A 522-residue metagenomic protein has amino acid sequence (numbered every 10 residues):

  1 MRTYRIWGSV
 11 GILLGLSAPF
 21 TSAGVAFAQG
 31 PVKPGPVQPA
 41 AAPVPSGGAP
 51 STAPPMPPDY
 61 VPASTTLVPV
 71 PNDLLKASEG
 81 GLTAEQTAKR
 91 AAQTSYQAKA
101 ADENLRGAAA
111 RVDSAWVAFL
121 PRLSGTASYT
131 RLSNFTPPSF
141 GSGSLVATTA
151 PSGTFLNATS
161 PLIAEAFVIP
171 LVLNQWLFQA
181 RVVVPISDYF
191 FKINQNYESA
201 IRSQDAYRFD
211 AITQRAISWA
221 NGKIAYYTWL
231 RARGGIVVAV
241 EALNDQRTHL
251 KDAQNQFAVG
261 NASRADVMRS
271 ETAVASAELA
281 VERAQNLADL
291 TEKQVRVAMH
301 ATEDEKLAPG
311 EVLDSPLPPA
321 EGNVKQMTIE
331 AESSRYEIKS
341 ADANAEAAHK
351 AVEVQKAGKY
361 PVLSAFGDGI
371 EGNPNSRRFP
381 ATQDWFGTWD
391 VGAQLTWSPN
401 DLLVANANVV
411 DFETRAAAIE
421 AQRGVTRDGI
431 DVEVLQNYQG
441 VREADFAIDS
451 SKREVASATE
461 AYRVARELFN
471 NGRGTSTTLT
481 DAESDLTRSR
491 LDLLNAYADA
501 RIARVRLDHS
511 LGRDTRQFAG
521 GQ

Functional and structural regions predicted by a protein language model:
R2-V10: Bacterial Sec-dependent N-terminal signal peptides
T3, S46, A211-E330, N437-G440 (+5 more regions): Periplasmic alpha-helical coiled-coil/stalk elements that build and connect Gram-negative outer-membrane
S9-S22: Bacterial N-terminal signal peptides
A28-S128, N134-T136, I186-S187, E303 (+6 more regions): Bacterial Sec-pathway N-terminal export signals of envelope proteins
P69-G80, T126-V182, G310-E321, E353 (+3 more regions): Small/polar, glycine/serine/threonine/aspartate-rich low-complexity segments that form flexible
K89-K99, R106-R122, A166-V172, R181-E198 (+7 more regions): A glycine-/polar-enriched beta->alpha junction
A100-A115, Q214, S218-A239, T248 (+5 more regions): Amphipathic alpha-helical coiled-coil segments
